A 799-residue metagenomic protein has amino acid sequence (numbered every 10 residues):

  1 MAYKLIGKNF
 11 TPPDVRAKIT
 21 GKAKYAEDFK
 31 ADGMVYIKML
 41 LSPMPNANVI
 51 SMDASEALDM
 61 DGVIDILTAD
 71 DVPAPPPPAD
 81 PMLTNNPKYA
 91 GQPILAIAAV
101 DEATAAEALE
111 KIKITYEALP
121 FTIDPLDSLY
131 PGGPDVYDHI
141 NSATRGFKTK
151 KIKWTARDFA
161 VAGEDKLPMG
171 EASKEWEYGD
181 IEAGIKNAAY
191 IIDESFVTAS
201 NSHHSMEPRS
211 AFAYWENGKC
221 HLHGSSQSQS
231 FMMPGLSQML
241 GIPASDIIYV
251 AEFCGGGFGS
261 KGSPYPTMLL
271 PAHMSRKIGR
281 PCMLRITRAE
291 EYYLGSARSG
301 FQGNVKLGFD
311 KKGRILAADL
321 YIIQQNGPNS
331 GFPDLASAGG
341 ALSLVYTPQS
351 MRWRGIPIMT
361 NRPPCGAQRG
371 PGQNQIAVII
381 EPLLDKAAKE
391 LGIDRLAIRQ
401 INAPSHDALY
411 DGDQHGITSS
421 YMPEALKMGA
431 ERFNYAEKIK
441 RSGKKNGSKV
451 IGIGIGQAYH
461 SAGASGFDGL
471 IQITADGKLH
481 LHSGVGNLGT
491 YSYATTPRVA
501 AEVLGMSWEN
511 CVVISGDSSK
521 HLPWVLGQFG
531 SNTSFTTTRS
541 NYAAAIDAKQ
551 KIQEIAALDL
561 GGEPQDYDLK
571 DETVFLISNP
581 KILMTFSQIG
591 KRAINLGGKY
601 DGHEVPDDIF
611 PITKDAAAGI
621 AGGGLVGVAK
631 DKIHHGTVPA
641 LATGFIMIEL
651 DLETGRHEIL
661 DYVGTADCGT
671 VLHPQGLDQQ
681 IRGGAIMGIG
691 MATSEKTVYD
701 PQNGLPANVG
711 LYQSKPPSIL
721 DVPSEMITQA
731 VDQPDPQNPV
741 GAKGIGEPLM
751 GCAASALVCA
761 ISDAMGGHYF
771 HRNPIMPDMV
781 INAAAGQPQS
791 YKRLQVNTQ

Functional and structural regions predicted by a protein language model:
A2-T665, L757-M765, A783-Q799: Structural alpha/beta core scaffold segments of enzyme domains
P371, Q528, N532, V731-L749: Amphipathic, heptad-repeat alpha-helical segments used for oligomerization and assembly
S448-H460, P706-M726: A glycine-rich dinucleotide-binding beta-alpha-beta segment and adjacent secondary-structure elements that constitute
V512-S515, P716-K743: Generic long, charged, amphipathic alpha-helical segments
L650, G690-M691, E695, I745-F770: C-terminal substrate/ligand-recognition segments
G669-H673: Cytochrome P450 core scaffold surrounding the K-helix E-X-X-R motif and the conserved "meander" helix-loop region
Q675, Q679-Y712: Active-site "cap" helix and flanking loop/linker of ATP-utilizing ligase/carboxylase catalytic domains
H771-Q789: Short, highly charged C-terminal tails/helix-capping segments
